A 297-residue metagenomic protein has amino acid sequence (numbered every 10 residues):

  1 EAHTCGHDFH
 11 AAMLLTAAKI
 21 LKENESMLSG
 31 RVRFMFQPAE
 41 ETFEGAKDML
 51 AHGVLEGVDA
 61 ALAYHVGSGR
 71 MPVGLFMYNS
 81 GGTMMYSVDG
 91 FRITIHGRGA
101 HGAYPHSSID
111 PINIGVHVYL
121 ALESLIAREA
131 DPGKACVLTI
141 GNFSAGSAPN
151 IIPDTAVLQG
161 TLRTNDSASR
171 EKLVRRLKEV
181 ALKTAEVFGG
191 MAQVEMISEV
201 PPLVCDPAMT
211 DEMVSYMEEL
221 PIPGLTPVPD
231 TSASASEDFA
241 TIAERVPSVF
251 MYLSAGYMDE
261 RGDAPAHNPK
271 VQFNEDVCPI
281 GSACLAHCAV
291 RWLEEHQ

Functional and structural regions predicted by a protein language model:
E1-A2, D8-F9, L21, S26-P153 (+1 more regions): Histidine/acidic-residue-rich, glycine-tolerant segments that coordinate divalent metal ions
A11-A18: DPxDG-like acidic metal-binding loop motif
A12, F43-E44, E179, D211: A generic alpha-helix surface/boundary motif
M13, M27, M35, M49 (+10 more regions): Detector for methionine-enriched segments
T16, E44-K47, H106, K172-R175 (+1 more regions): Generic recognition of short, well-ordered alpha-helical segments
K19-K22, R33, R163, R170: Basic side chains
N113-Q297: Metal-dependent amide/peptide-bond hydrolase catalytic core, centered on the "pita-bread" metallohydrolase fold
